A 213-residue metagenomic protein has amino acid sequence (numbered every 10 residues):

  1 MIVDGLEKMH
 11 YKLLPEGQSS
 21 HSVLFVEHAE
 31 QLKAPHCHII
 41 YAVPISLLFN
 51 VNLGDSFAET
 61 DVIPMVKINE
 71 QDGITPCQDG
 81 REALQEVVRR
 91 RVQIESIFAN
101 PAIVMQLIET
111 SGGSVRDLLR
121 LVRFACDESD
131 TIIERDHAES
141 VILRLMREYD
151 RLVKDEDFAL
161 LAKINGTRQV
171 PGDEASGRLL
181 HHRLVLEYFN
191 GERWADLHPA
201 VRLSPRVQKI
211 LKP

Functional and structural regions predicted by a protein language model:
M1-I2, L6-V104: The catalytic "switch" region of P-loop NTPases
H38-Y41, I45, D117, R151 (+1 more regions): Intrinsically disordered or highly flexible coil/loop and linker segments, enriched in small and charged/polar residues
V43, V122-R123, F189-N190: Active-site proximal loops enriched in glycine and acidic residues that flank catalytic Cys/His/Asp and coordinate
D72-P76, E128, T167: Short, contiguous acidic/charged loop-to-helix segments that flank catalytic cores in large enzymes
N100-Y149: Amphipathic alpha-helical "lid/sensor" segments that cap RecA-like P-loop NTPase cores
D136-P213: C-terminal leucine-rich, beta-strand-based interaction scaffolds used for sensing/assembly
